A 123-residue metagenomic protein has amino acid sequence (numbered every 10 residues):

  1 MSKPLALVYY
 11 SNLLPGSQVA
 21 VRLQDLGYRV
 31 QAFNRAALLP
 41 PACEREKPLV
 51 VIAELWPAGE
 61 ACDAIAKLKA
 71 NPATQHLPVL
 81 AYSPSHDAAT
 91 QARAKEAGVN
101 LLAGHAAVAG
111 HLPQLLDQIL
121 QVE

Functional and structural regions predicted by a protein language model:
P4-L13: Conserved acidic segment of CheY-like receiver
G27-N34: Short hydrophobic/Thr-rich beta-strand motif most characteristic of the beta2 strand and flanking loop of CheY-like
R35-V50: Acidic, metal-coordinating helix/loop segments flanking the phosphotransfer/catalytic sites of two-component signaling
A53-L68: Conserved phosphotransfer microenvironments
A73-P78: His-Asp phosphorelay/catalytic-motif detector in bacterial-type signaling
H86-L102: Alpha4 helix (beta4-alpha4-beta5 surface) of REC/receiver domains from two-component response regulators
G98-P113: Output/docking surface of receiver
